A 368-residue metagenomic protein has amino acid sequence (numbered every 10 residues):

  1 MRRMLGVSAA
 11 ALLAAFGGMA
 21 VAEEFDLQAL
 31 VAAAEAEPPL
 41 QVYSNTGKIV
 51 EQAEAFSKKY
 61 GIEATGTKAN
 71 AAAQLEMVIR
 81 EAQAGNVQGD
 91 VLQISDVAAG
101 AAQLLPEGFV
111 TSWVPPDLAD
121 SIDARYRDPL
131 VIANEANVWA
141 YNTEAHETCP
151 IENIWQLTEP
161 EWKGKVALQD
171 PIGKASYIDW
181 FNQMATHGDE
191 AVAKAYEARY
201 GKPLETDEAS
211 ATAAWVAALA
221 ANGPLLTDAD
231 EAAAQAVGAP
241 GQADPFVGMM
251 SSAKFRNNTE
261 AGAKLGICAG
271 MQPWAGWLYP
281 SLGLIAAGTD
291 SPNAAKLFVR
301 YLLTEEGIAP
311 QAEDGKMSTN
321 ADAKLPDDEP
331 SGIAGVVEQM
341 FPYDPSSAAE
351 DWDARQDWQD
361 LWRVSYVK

Functional and structural regions predicted by a protein language model:
V7-F16: Bacterial N-terminal signal peptides
G17-A22: Sec/Tat signal peptide C-region and signal peptidase I cleavage site
E23-F25, Q339-K368: Conserved C-terminal helix/tail region of periplasmic/extracytoplasmic solute-binding proteins
D26-A36, Y43-E63, T259: Short, polar/charged alpha-helical segment
Y43-E54, T67-I79, V87-G238: Extracytoplasmic ligand-binding site segments that recognize negatively charged/polar headgroups
A98-Q103, A243-G266: A ligand-binding cleft/hinge motif common to bilobed small-molecule-binding domains
S121, N134-N137, V216-L219, G262-A287: Periplasmic-binding protein-like
W277-S347: Mature extracytoplasmic/periplasmic domains
